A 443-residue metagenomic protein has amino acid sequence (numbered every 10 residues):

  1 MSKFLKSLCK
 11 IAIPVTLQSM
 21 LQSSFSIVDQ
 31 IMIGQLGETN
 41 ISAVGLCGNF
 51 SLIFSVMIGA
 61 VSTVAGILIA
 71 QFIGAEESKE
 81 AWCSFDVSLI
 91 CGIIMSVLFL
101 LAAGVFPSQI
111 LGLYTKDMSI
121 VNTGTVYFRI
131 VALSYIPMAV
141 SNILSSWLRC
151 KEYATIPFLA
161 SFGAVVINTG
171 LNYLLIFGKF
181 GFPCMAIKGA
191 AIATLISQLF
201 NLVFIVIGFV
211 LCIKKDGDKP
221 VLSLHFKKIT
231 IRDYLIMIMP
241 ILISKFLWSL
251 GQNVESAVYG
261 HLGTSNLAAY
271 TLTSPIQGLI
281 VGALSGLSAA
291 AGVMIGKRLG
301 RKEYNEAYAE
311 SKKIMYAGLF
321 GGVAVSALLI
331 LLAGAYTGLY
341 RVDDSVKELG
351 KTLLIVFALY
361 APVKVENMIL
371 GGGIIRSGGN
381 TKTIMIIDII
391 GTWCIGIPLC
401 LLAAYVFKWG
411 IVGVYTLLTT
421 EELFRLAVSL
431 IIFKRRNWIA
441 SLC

Functional and structural regions predicted by a protein language model:
M1-V15, I69-I136, F182-I238, I295-Y360 (+1 more regions): Short alpha-helical transmembrane segments in multi-pass integral membrane proteins
K3-I31, Q35-L36, L52-V64, L68 (+6 more regions): N-terminal transmembrane alpha-helices
C9, I13, F25, V61 (+12 more regions): Residue-level signal for transmembrane alpha-helical positions in Major Facilitator Superfamily
K10-D29, I130, A164, S197-N201 (+4 more regions): Transmembrane helical elements of multi-pass membrane transporters/channels
V15, S19, Q30-I31, G48 (+16 more regions): Transmembrane alpha-helix boundary and packing residues in multipass membrane permease domains and related
M20, S24-S42, L111-M118, L174-M185 (+4 more regions): Helix-terminus/linker motif at the lipid-water interface of multi-pass membrane proteins
I41-L101, M138-P157, L267-A333, V365-I387: Small-residue-rich hydrophobic transmembrane alpha-helices
S62, V131-C150, P157-N168, A190-V206 (+5 more regions): Short runs within selected transmembrane alpha-helices of multi-pass transporters and secretion channels
